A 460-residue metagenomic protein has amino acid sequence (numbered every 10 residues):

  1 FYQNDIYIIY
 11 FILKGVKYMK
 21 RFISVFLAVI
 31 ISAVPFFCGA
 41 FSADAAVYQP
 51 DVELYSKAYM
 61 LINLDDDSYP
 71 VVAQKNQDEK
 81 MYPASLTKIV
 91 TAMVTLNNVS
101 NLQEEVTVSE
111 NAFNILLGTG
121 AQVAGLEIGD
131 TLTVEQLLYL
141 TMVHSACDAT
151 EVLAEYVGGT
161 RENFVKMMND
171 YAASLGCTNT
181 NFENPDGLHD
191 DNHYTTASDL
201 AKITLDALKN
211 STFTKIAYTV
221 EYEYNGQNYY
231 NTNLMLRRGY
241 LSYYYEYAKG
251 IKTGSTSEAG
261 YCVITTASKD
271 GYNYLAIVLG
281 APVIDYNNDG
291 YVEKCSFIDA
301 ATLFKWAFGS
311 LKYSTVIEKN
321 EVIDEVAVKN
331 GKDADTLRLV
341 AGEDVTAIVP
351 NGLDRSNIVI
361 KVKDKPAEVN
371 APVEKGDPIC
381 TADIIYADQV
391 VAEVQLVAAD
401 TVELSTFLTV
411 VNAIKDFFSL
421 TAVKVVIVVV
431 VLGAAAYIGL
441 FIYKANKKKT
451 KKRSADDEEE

Functional and structural regions predicted by a protein language model:
Y2-Y10, Y18: Intrinsic-disorder-associated, low-complexity terminal segments enriched in Asp/Asn/His/Tyr and depleted of Lys/Arg
I6-Y7, G15, C38-S198, T204-S211: Active-site-adjacent loops and short helices of periplasmic peptidoglycan-processing enzymes
Y18, F22, L137, F418-A422: Hydrophobic, aromatic-rich alpha-helical transmembrane segments and their membrane-interface anchor motifs
R21-A43, V429-F441: Sec-dependent N-terminal signal peptides of Gram-positive bacterial secreted proteins and lipoproteins
I31-S32, F41-A45, D324-V326, N351-G352: Intrinsically disordered, low-complexity repeat and linker tracts
C177-N181, H189-E459: Domain-terminus/edge residues, biased toward the C-terminal soluble/receptor-binding domains of extracytoplasmic
